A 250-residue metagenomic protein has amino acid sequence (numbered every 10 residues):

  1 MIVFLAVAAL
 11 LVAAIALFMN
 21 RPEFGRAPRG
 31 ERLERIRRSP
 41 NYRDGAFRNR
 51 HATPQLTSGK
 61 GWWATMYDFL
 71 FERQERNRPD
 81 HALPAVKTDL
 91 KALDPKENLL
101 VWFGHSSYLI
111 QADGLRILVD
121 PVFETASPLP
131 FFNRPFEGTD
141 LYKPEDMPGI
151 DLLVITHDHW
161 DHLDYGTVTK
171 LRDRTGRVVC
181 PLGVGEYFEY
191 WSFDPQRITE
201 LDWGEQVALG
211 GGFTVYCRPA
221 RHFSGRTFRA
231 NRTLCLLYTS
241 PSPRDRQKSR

Functional and structural regions predicted by a protein language model:
M1-S127, F132-R134, K143, S240 (+2 more regions): Metallo-beta-lactamase
K87-P95, F188, Y216-G225: Short Pro/Gly-enriched beta-strand edge/turn motifs at strand-loop
F131-V179: Active-site metal-binding motif and surrounding structural segment of the metallo-beta-lactamase
H159-L163, G185-Y187, E205-V207, F223-G225: Active-site environment of divalent metal-dependent phosphoester hydrolases
G166, F223-S240, R244-R246, R250: Active-site-proximal loop/helix segments of hydrolase catalytic cores
F188-D202: Helix-loop-beta element that forms the nucleotide-linked donor phosphate-binding surface in glycosyltransferases
R197-T199, E205-L234: Flexible, acidic/histidine-containing loops and adjacent segments that form or flank the divalent-metal
